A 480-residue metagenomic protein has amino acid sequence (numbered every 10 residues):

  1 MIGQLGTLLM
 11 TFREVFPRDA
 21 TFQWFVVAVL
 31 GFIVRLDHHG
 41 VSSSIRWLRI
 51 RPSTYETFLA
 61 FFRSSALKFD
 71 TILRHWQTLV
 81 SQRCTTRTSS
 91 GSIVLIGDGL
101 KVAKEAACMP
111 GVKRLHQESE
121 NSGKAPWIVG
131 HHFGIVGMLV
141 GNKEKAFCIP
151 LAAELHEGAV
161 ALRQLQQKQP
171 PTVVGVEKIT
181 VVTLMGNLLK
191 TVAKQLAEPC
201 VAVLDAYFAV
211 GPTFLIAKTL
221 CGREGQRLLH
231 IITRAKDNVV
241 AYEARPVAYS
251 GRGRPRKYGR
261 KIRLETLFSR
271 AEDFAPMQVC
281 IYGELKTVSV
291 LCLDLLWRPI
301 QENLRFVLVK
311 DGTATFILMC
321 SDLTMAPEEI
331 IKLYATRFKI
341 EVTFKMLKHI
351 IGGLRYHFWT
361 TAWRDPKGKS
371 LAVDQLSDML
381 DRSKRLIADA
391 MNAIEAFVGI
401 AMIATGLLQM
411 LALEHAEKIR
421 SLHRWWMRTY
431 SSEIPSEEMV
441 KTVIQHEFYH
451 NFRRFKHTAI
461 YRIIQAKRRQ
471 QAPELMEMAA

Functional and structural regions predicted by a protein language model:
M1-R13, C108, F147-A480: Single, function-defining residue in the core of a domain
M1-R63, F69: Gly/serine-rich nucleotide phosphate-binding loop at the start of the catalytic core of nucleotide/ADP-ribose-handling
F16-W24, G123-V129, L386-V398: Structural motif
W24, L36-G40, S53-T57, L67 (+5 more regions): Generic alpha-helix structural propensity
V26-F32, G137, A401, T405: Contiguous, well-ordered alpha-helical segments that form the cores/surfaces of helical PPI scaffolds
I33-H38, R49-P52, A66, K104 (+4 more regions): Short alpha-helix boundary/capping elements
G40, W47-S53, L139-K143, A152-G158 (+1 more regions): Glycine/proline-rich, flexible active-site/cofactor-binding loop segments that harbor closely spaced acidic
S64-A159: Active-site-proximal, Lys/Arg-enriched surface segment that forms a nucleic-acid-binding/basic interface patch
